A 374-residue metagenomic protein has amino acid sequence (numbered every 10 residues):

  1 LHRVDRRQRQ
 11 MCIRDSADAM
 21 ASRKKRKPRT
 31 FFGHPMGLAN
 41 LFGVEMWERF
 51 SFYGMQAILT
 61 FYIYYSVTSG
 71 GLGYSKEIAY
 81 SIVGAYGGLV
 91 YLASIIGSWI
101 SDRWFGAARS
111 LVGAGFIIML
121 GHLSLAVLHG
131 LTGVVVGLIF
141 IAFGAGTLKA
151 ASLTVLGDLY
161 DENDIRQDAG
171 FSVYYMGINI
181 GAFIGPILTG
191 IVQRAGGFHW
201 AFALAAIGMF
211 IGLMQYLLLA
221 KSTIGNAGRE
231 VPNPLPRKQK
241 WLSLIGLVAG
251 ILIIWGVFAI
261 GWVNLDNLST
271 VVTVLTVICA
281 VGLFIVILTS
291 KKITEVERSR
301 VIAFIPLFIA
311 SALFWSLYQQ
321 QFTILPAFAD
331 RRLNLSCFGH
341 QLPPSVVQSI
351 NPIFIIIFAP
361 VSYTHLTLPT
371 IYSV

Functional and structural regions predicted by a protein language model:
L1-D15, L368-V374: Single conserved hydrophobic/aromatic residue that forms the stacking wall/gate of nucleotide- or nucleobase-binding
A17-M36, N40, E162, G190-P326 (+1 more regions): Intracellular loop-helix junctions on the cytosolic face of multi-pass helical membrane proteins
I58-I78, T323-P344: Short amphipathic helix-loop junctions that connect adjacent transmembrane helices in Major Facilitator Superfamily/SLC
G84-W99, I353-A359: Central cavity-lining transmembrane alpha-helices of secondary-active solute carriers, predominantly the Major
I95-G115: Conserved MFS/SLC helix-loop-helix module at the cytosolic interface between two early adjacent transmembrane helices
F116-G130: C-terminal ends and interior cores of transmembrane alpha-helices in multi-pass membrane transporters/permeases
A169-G185: Glycine-rich segments within core transmembrane alpha-helices of 12-TM secondary carriers
I278-G282, P344-L366: Transmembrane alpha-helices of Major Facilitator/SLC transporters
